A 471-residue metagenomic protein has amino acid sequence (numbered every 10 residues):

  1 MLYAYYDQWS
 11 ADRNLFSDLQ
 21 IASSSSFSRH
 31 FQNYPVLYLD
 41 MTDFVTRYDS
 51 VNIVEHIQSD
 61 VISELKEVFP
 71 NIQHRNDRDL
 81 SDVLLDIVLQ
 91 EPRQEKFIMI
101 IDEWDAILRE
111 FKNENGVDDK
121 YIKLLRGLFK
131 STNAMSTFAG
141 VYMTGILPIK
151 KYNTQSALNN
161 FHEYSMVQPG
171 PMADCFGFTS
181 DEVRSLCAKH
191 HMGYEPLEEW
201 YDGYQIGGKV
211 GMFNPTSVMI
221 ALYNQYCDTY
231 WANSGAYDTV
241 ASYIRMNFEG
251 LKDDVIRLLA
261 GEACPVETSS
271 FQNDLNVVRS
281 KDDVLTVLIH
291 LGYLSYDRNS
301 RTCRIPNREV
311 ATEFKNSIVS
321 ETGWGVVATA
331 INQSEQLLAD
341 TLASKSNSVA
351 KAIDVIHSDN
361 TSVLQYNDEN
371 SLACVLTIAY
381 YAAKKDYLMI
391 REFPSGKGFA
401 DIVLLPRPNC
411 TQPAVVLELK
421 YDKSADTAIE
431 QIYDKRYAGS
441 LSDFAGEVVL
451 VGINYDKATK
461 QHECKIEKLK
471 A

Functional and structural regions predicted by a protein language model:
M1-D368, A383-D386: Phosphate-binding site recognition
L2, L376, A400-L404, P413-Y421 (+1 more regions): Conserved catalytic cores of phosphodiester-cleaving nucleases, focusing on short active-site segments
I87-R93, A383-C410: Active-site metal-binding core of divalent-cation-utilizing nuclease and nuclease-like domains
K96-I98, P413-L417, V449: Structural motif
D118-L124, Y421-A438: Mg2+/Mn2+-dependent nuclease catalytic core
L128-M135, T286-L294, T377-A382, Q431-V451: Metal-dependent nuclease catalytic cores in nucleic-acid-processing enzymes, especially RNase H-like/related
S440, G446-A471: Domain-level recognition of nuclease-like catalytic cores that cleave nucleotide substrates
